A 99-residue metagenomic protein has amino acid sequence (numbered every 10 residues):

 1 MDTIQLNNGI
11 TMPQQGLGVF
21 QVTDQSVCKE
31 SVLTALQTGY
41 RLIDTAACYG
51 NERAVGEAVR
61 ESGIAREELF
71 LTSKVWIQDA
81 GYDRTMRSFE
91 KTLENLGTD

Functional and structural regions predicted by a protein language model:
M1-L69, M86-R87: N-terminal binding-site loop/beta-alpha segment at the start of enzyme catalytic domains that lines or forms
T23, T85-D99: Glycine/proline-rich, positively charged, aromatic-decorated active-site loop/lid region on the catalytic face
T45, T72-S73, T98: Ser/Thr-centric signal marking residues that sit in or immediately flank functional binding/regulatory motifs
E61-S62, G81, G97: Alpha-helix boundary/capping detector
R66-A80: A short, structured active-site edge motif that brings together acidic residues
